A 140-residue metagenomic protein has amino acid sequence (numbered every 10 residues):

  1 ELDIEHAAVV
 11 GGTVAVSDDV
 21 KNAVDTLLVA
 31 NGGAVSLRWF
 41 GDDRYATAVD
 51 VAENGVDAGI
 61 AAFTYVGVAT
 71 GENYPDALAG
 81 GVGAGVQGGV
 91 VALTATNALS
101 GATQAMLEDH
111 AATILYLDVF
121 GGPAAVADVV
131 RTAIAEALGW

Functional and structural regions predicted by a protein language model:
E1-W140: Extracellular glycan-binding segments that recognize GlcNAc-based cell-wall polysaccharides
